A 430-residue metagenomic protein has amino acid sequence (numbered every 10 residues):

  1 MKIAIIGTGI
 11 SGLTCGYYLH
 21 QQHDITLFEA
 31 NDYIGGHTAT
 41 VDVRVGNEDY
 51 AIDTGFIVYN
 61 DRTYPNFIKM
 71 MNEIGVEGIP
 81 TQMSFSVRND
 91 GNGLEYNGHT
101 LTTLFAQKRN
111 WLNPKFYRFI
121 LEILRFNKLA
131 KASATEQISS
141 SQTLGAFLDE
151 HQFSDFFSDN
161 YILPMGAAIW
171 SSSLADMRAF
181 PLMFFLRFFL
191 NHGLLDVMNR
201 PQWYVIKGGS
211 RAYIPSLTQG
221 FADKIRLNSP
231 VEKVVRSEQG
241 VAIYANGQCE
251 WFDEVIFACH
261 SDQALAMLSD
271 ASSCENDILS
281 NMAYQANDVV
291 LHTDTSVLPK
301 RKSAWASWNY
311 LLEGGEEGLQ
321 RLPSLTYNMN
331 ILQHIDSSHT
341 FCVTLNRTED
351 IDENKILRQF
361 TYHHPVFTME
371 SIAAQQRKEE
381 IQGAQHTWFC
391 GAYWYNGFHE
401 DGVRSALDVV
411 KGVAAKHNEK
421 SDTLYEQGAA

Functional and structural regions predicted by a protein language model:
K2-L27: N-terminal Rossmann-like FAD-binding beta1-loop-alpha1 element of flavoenzymes
S11, Y33, D262: Conserved Rossmann-like nucleotide-cofactor binding loop
H20-R44: Glycine-rich FAD pyrophosphate-binding loop
V41-F67: N-terminal glycine-rich dinucleotide-binding loop that anchors FAD/FMN and/or NAD(P) in oxidoreductases
D61-L182: Mobile amphipathic helical/loop "lid" adjacent to a hydrophobic cofactor/ligand pocket
H99, L319-A430: Conserved flavin/dinucleotide-binding core of flavoenzymes
F185-I243: Helical element adjacent to the flavin cofactor pocket in flavoenzyme catalytic cores
P230-H363: Mid-domain catalytic core of redox enzymes that form a hydrophobic substrate pocket/lid adjacent to a catalytic redox
